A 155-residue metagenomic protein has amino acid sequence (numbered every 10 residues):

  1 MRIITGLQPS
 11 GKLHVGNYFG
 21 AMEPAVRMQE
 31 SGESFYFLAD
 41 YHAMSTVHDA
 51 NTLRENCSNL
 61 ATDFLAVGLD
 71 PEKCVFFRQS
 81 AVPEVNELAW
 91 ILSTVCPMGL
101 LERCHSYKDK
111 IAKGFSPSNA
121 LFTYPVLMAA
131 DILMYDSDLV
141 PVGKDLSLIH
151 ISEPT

Functional and structural regions predicted by a protein language model:
R2-A130: N-terminal Rossmann-like or analogous alpha/beta NTP/dinucleotide-binding catalytic cores that position adenine
K110-S116, D136-S147: Flexible, glycine/proline-enriched loop segments at strand-loop-helix junctions that form or flank small-ligand binding
S147-T155: Residue-level detector of conserved catalytic or cofactor/ligand-binding positions in enzyme active sites
